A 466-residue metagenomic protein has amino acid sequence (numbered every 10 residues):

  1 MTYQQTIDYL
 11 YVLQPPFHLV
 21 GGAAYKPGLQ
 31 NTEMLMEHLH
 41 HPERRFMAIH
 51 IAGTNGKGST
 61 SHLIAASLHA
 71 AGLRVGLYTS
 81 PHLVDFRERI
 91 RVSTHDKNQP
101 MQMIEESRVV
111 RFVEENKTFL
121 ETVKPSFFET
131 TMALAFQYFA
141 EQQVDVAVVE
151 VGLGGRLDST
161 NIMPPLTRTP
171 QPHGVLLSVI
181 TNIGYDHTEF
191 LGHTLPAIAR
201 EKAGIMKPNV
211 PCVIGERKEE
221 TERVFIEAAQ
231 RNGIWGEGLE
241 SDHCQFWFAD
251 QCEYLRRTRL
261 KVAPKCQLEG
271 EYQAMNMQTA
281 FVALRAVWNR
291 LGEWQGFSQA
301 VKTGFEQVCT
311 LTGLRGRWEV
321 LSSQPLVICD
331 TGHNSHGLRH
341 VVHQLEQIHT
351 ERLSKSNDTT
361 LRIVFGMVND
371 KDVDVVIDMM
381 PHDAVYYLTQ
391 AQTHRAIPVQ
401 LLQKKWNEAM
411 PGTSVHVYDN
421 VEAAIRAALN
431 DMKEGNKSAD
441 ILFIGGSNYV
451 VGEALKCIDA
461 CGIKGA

Functional and structural regions predicted by a protein language model:
M1-G22: Charged, amphipathic alpha-helical linker segments immediately N-terminal to NTP-binding catalytic cores
G22-L29, M34-R45, A70-P170, E189-L191 (+1 more regions): ATP-dependent carboxylate-amine ligase catalytic core
I49-I51: Hydrophobic anchor at the beta1->P-loop junction of P-loop NTPases
S59-L63: Hydrophobic positions on the alpha1 helix immediately C-terminal to the Walker A/P-loop
Y78, V179, P211-E216, I363-F365 (+1 more regions): Short internal beta-strands
V146-V151, D158-V179, G184-D186, A197 (+1 more regions): Nucleotide phosphate-binding/pyrophosphate-handling subdomain across enzymes that bind or process nucleotide phosphates
R156-L157, P164-N232: Conserved catalytic-core segment of NTP-binding enzymes
K218-A228, L326-I328, S335, D374-I441: C-terminal helical cap/extension that packs against the catalytic core of soluble nucleotide-cofactor enzymes
